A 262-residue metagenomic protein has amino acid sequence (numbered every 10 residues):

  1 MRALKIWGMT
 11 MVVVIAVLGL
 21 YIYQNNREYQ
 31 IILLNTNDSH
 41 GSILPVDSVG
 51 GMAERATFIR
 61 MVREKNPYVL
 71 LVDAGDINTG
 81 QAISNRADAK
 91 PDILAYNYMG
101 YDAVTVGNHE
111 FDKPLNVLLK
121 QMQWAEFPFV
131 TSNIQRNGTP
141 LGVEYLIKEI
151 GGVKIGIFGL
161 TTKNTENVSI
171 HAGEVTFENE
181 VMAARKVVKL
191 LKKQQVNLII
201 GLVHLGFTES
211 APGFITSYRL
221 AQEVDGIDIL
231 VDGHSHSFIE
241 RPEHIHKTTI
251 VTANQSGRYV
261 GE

Functional and structural regions predicted by a protein language model:
M1-V13: N-terminal Sec-pathway targeting helices
G8, L20-E262: Acidic, metal/ion-coordinating pockets
V12-L20: Core hydrophobic alpha-helical membrane-spanning segments
